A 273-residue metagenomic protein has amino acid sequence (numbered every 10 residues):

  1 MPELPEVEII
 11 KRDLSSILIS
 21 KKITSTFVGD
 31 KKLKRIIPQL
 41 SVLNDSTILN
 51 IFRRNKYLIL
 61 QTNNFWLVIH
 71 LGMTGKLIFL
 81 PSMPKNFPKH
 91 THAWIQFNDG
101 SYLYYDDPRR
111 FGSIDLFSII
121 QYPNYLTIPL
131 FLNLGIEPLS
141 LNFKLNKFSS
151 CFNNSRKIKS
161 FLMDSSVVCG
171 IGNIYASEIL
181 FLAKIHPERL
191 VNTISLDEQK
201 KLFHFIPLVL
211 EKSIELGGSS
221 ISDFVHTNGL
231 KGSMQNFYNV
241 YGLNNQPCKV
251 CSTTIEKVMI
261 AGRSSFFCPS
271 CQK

Functional and structural regions predicted by a protein language model:
M1-G112, P247, R263-K273: A cross-family signal for N-terminal binding/gating loops and helix N-caps that shape access to the active site
M1-L4, K85, P138, S195-F203: Generic detection of long, well-ordered alpha-helical segments
K22-Q39, F52, W66, K147-K273: Basic, nucleic-acid-binding surfaces and adjacent catalytic neighborhoods in DNA/RNA-processing proteins
N63, L67-G170, Y175-L182, L190: Phosphate/anion-contacting hairpin/loop surfaces
